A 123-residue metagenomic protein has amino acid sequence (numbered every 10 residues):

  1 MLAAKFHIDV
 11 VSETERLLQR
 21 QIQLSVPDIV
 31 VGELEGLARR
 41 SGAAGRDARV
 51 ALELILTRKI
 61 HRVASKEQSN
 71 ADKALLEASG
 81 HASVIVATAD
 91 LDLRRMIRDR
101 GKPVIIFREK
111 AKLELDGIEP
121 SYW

Functional and structural regions predicted by a protein language model:
M1, V30-G32, D92-L93, K110-L113: Conserved nucleotide-binding/hydrolysis micro-motifs of P-loop NTPases
M1-K59: Domain-level signal for Mg2+-assisted phosphodiester chemistry and nucleotide/NA-binding surfaces in nucleic-acid
L54-K73: Acidic catalytic patch
S69-V86, L91-M96, R100: Acidic, metal-associated active-site segment
R94-W123: Acidic, PIN/NYN-like endoribonuclease modules and their adjacent C-terminal/linker elements
